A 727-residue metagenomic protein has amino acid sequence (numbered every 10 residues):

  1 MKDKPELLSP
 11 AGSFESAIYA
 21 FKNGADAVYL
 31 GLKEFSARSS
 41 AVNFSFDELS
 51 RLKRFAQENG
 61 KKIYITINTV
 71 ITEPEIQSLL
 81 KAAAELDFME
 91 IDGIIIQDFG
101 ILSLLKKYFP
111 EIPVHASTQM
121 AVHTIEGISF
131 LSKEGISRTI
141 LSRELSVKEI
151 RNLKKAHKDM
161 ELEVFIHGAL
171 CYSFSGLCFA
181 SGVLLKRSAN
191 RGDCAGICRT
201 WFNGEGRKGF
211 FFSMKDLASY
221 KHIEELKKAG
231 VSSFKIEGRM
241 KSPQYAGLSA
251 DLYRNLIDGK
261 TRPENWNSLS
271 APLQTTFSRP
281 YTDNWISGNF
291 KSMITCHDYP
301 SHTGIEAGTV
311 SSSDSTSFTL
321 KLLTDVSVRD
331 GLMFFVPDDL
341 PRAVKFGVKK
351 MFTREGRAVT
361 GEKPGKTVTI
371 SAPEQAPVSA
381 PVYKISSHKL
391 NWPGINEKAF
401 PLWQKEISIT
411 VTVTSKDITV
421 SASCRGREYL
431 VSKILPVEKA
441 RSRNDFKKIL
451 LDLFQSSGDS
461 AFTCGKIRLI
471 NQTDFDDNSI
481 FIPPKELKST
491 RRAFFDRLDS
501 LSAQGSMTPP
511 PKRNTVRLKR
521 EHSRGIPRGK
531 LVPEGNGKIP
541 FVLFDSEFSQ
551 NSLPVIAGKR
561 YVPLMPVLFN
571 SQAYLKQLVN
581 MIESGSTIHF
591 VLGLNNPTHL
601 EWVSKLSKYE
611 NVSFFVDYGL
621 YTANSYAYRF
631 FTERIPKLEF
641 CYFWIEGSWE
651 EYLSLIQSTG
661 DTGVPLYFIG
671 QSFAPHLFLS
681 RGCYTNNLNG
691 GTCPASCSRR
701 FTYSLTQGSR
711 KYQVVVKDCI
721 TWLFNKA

Functional and structural regions predicted by a protein language model:
M1-V122, E126, I140-S233, M240-A727: Active-site pocket-lining/capping segments in soluble small-molecule metabolic enzymes
S129: Charge-dense polyanion-binding interfaces
S137: Long, basic N-terminal domains or extensions that often function in RNA/ssDNA interaction or organelle/cellular
